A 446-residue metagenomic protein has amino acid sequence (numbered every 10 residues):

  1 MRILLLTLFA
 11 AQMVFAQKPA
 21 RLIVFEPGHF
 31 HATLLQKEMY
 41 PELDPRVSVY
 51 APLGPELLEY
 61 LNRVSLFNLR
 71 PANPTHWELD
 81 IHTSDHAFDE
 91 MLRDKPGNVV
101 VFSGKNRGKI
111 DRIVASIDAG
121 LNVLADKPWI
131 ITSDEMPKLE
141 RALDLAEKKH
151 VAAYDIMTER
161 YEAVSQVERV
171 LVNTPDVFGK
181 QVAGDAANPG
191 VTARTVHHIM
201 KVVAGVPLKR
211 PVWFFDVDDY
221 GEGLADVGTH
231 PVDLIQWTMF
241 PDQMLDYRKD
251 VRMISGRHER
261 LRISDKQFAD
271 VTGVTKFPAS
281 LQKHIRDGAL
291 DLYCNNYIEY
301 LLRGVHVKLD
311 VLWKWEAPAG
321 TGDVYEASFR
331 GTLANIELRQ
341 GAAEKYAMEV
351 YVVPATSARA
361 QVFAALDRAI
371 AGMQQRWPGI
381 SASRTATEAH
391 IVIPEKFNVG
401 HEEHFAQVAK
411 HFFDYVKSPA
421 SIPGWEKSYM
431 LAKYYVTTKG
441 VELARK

Functional and structural regions predicted by a protein language model:
I3-Q12: Sec-dependent N-terminal signal peptides
T7, Q17-L121, D134-A153: N-terminal glycine-/serine-/threonine-rich beta1-alpha1-beta2 phosphate-ribose binding loop of Rossmann-like
P55, I110, V114, P137 (+4 more regions): A structural signal for well-ordered alpha-helical segments within the folded catalytic domains of diverse enzymes
G120, D126-W129: Short helix/strand-capping hinge loops at secondary-structure junctions that flank key functional elements
I130-K209: A contiguous active-site-proximal alpha/beta segment in oxidoreductase catalytic domains
V182-L208, H258-K283, A360-E388: Charged, glycine/proline-rich intrinsically disordered loops and linkers
V206-T321: Rossmann-like dinucleotide-binding domain that binds NAD(P)(H)
P231, I235-Q236, Y247-R248, Y293-Y300 (+2 more regions): C-terminal helical cap and adjacent loop that interface with cofactors, partners, or active-site loops
